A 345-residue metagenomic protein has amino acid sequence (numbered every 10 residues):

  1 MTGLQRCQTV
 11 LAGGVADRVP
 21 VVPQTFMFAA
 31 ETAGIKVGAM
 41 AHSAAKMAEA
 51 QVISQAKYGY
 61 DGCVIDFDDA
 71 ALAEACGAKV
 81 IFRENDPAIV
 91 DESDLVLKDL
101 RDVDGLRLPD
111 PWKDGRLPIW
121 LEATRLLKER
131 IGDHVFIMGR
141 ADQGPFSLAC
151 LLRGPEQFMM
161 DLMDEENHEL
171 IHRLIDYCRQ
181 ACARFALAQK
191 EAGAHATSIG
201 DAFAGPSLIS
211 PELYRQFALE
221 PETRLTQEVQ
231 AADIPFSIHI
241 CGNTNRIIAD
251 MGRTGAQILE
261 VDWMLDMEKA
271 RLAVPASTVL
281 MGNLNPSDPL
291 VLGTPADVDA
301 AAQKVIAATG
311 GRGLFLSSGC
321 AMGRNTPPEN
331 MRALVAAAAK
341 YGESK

Functional and structural regions predicted by a protein language model:
M1-A29, I35-G38, A50, S54 (+3 more regions): Active-site loop segments of alpha/beta catalytic cores
H42, F67, I240-C241: Active-site nucleophile and cofactor-binding loops and adjacent substrate-binding regions of central metabolic enzymes
A45-A48: Loop-to-helix transition at the N-terminal end of transmembrane alpha-helices
Y58-A73: Membrane helical hairpin/interfacial module
D69-P109, D133-H134: A contiguous, low-structure linker/loop signature
